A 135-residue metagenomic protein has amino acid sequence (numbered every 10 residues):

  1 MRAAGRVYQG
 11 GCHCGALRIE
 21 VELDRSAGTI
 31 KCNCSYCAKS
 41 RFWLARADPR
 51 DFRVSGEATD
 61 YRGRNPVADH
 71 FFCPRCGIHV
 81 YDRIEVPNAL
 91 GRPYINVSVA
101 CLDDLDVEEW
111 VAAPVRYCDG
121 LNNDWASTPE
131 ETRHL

Functional and structural regions predicted by a protein language model:
M1-G11, A16-L135: A short Gly-Trp-Pro
